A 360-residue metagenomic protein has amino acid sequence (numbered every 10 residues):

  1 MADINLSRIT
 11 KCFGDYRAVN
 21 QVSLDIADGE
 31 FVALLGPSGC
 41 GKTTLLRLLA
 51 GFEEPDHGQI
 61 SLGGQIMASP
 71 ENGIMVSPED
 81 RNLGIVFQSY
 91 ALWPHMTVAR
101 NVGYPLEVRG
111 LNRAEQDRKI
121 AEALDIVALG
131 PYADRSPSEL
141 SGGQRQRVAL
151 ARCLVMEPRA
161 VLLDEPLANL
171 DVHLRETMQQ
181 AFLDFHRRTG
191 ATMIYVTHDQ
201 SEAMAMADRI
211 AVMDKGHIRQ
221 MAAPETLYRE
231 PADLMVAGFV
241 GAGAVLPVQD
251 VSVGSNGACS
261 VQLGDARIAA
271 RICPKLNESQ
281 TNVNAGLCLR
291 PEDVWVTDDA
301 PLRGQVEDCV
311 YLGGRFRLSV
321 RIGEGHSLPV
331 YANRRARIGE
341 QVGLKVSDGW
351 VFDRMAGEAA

Functional and structural regions predicted by a protein language model:
L35-P37: The feature captures the beta-strand-to-loop junction immediately N-terminal to the Walker
T43-L46, V148: ABC ATPase nucleotide-binding domain helices that frame the ATP-binding cleft
A50: Helix-to-loop junction immediately C-terminal to a conserved catalytic motif
G58-P70: Conserved ABC transporter NBD signature motif
R81-G84, Q88, L92-M235: ABC ATPase nucleotide-binding domains
G243, S252-A360: Non-catalytic connector elements of ABC transporters
